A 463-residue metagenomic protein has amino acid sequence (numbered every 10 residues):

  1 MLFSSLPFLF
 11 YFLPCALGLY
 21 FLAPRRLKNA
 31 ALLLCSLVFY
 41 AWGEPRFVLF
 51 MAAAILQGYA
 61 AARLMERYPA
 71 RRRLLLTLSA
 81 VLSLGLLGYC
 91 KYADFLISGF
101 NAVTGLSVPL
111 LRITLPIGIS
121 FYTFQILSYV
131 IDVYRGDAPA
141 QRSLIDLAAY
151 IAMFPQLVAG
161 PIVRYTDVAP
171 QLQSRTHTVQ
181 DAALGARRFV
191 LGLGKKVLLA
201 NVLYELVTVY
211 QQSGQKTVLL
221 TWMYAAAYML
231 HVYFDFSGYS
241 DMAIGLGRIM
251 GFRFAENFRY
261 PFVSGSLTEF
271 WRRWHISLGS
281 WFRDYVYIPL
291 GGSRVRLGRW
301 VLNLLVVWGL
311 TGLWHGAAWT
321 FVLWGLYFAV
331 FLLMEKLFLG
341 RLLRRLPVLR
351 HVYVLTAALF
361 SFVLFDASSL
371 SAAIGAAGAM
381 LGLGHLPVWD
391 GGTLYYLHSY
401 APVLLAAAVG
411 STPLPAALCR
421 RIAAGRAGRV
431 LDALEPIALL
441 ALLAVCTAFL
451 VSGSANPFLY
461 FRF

Functional and structural regions predicted by a protein language model:
M1-R462: Membrane-embedded transmembrane alpha-helical bundles that form the catalytic cores of multi-pass lipid-modifying
